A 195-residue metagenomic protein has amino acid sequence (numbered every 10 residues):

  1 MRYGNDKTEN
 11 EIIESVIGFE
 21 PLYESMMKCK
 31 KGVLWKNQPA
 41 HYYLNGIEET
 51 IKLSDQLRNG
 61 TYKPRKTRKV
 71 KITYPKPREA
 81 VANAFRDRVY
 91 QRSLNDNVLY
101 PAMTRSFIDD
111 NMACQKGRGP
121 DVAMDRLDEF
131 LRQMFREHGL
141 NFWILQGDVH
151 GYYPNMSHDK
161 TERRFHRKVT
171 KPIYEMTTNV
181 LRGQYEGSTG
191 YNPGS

Functional and structural regions predicted by a protein language model:
M1-I51: Non-catalytic, polymerase-adjacent accessory regions of viral genome-replication enzymes
R2-I13, N95-P154: Active-site-proximal segment of RNA-dependent polymerases
N10, E20-Y23, I47, I51 (+6 more regions): Non-catalytic, well-ordered alpha-helical scaffold segments
V33-A40, R65-R92, S106-R118, L181-S195: Short, conserved non-catalytic motifs in the polymerase core
I47-P77: Active-site-flanking structural segment that lines cofactor/substrate pockets
Q56, F130, M134-S195: Conserved polymerase palm-domain catalytic core
L57, Y74, V98-A102, L131 (+1 more regions): Generic hydrophobic/packing signal
